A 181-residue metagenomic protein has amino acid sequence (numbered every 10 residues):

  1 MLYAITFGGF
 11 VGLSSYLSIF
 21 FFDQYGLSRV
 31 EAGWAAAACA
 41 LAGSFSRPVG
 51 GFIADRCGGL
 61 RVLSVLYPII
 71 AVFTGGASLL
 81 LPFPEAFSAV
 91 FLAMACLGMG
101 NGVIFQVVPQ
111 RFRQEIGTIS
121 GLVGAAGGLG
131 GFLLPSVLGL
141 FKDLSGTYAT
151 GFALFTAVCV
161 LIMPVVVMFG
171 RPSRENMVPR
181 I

Functional and structural regions predicted by a protein language model:
M1-F45: Extracytoplasmic gate region of multi-pass secondary transporters
F21-F22, I53-A54, V137-G146: Interfacial helix-cap and linker-helix signal at transmembrane-aqueous boundaries of multi-pass secondary transporters
A40-P48, G128-F132: Residue-level signature of mid-helix packing/kink "hotspots" within the transmembrane helices of 12-pass Major
S46-G58: Helix-to-loop junctions at the C-terminal end of transmembrane segments in multipass secondary transporters
D55-Y67: Cytoplasmic membrane-interface "Motif A"-like loop-to-helix N-cap segments of 12-TM Major Facilitator Superfamily
I69-L81: C-terminal ends and interior cores of transmembrane alpha-helices in multi-pass membrane transporters/permeases
L79-A89: Helix-loop junctions at membrane interfaces in 12-TM secondary transporters
M99-F112: Intracellular juxtamembrane helix-capping segments at the cytosolic ends of symmetry-related transmembrane helices
